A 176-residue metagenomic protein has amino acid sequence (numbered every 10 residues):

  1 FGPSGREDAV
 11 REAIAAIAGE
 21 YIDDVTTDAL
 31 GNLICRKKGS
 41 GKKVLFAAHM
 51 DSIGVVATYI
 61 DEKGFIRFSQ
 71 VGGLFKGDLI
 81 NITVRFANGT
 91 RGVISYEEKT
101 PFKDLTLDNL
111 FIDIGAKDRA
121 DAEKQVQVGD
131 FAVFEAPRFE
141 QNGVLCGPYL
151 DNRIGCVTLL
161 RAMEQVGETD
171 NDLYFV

Functional and structural regions predicted by a protein language model:
G2-V176: N-terminal hydrophobic/helix-forming segments and targeting peptides
